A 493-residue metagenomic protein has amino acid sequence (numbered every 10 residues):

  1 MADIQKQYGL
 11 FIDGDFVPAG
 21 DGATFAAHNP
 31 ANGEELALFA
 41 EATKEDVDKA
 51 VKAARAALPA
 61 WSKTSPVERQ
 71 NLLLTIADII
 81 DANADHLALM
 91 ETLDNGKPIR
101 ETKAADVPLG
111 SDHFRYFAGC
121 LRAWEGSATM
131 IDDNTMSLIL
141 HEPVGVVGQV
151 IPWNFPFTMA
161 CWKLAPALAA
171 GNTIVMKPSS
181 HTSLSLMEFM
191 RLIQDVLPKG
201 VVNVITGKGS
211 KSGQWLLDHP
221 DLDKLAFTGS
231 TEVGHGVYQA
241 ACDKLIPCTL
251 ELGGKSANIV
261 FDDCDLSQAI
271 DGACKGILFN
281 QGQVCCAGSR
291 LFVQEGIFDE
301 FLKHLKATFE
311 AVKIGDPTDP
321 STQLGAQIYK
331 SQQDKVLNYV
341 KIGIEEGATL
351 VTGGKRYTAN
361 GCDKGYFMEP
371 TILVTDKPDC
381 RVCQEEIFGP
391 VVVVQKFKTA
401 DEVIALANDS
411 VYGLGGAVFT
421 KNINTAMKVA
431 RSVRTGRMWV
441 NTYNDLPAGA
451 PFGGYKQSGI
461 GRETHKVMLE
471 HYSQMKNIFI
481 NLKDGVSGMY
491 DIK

Functional and structural regions predicted by a protein language model:
M1-A31: Hydrophobic face of amphipathic alpha-helices that form TPR/SEL1-like repeat modules and related alpha-solenoid
N32-L38, L222, I259, K313 (+2 more regions): Conserved C-terminal structural/oligomerization subdomain of aldehyde/semialdehyde dehydrogenase
G33, R69, E91, F114 (+9 more regions): Residue-level signal for inorganic ion chemistry
E34-W124, N134: Glycine-rich loop-to-alpha-helix module at the N-terminal edge of alpha/beta enzyme cores
E35-A42, A57-K63, Q149, N258-F261 (+5 more regions): Short, well-ordered beta-strand elements within core beta-sheets of diverse protein domains
L58, S62, A77-A84, A88 (+19 more regions): Structural signal for hydrophobic packing residues in well-ordered secondary-structure cores of soluble enzyme domains
E125-Q268, F397: Rossmann-like NAD(P) dinucleotide-binding subdomain of oxidoreductase/dehydrogenase enzymes
E232-K377, L406, V440, S487-K493: ALDH superfamily catalytic-core signature
